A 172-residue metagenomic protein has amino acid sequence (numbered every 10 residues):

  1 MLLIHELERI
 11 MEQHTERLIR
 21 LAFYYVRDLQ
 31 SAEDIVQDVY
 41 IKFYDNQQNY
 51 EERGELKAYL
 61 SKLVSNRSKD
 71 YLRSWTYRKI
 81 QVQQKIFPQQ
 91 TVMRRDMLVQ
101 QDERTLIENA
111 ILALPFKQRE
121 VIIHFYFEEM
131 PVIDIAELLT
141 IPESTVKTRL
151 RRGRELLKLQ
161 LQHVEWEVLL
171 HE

Functional and structural regions predicted by a protein language model:
M1-E8, K79-V82, E137-T140, R154-E172: C-terminal edge and immediately downstream basic/flexible tail or linker adjoining helix-turn-helix-like DNA-binding
M1-R20, V36, Y44: A short, charge-rich alpha-helical start-of-domain segment used by transcription regulators
L18, A22, Q47, L60 (+1 more regions): Hydrophobic-face residues of short alpha-helical interaction/recognition segments
D34-I41, G54-N66: Structural recognition of an alpha-helix C-terminal capping motif at a helix-to-coil junction
Q48-K62, Y77-I80, E143: Short, aromatic/basic-enriched loop-to-helix "N-cap" motif that marks the start of an alpha-helix at regulatory
S65-Q83, Q100, R152: Arg/Lys-rich amphipathic alpha helix in sigma70-family domain 2
R78-I107, L112, P131, L170-H171: Internal acidic/polar
V121-F125: A short pre-motif secondary-structure segment
